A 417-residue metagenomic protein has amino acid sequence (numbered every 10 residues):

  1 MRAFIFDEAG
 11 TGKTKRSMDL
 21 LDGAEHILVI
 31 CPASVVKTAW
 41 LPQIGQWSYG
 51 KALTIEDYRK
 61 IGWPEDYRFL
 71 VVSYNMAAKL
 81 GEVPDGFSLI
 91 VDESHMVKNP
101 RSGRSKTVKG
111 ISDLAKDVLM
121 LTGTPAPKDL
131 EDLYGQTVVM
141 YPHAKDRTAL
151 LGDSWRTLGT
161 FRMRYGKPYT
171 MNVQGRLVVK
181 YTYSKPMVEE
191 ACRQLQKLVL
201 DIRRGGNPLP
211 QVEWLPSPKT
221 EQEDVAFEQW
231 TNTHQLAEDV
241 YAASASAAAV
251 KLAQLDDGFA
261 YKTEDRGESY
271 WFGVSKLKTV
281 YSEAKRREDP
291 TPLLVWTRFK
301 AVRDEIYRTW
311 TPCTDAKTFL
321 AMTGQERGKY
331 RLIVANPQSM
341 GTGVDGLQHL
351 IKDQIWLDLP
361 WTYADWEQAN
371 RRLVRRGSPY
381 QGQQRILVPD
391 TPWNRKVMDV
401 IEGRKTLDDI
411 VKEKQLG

Functional and structural regions predicted by a protein language model:
R2-D19: Walker A/P-loop
A3-F4, E8, S94, P100-R101 (+7 more regions): Interdomain linker/hinge connecting the two RecA-like lobes of the SF2 helicase core
R16, G23-Q46, P127-D132, R298-A301: Conserved Walker A/P-loop ATP-binding site and its immediately adjacent core in helicase/helicase-like ATPase domains
V35-R59, M140-A144: Conserved helix-turn-beta segment of the N-terminal RecA-like "Helicase ATP-binding" lobe in SF1/SF2 helicases
K51-M76: Inter-Walker segment of RecA-like/P-loop motor cores
L70-I90, M96-G110, A335-D345: Conserved RecA-like ASCE ATPase "motif II neighborhood" in helicase/translocase motors
S73, R303, P312-V397, G403-R404: Conserved RecA-like P-loop NTPase helicase motor core
S88, S105-R204, S378-G382: Conserved P-loop NTPase motor "coupling/switch" region that bridges the ATPase
